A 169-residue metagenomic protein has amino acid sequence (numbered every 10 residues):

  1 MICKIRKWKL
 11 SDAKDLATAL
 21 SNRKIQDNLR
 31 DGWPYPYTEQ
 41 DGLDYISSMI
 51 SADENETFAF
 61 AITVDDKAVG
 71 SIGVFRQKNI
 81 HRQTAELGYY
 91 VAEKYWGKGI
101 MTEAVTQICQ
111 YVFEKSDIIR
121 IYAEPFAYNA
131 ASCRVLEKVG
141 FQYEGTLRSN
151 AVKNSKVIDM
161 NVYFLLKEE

Functional and structural regions predicted by a protein language model:
M1-K14, T18-K24, A59-E169: Acyl-donor (CoA/ACP) binding surface of acyl/acetyltransferases
L20, L29, I50-D53: Hydrophobic residues in alpha-helical segments
Q26-S47: Conserved GNAT-fold acetyl-CoA-binding loop/helix
S47-A61: A short helix-loop-beta-strand connector motif used in the catalytic cores of GNAT acetyltransferases and, in some
